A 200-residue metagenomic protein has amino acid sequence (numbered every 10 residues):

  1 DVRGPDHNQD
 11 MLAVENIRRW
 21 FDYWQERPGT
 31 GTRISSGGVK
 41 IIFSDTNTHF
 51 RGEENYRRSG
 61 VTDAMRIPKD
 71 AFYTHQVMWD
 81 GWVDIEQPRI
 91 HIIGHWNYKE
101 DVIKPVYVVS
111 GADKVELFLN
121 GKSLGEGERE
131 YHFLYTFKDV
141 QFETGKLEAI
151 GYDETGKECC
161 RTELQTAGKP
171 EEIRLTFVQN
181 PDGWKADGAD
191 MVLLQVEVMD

Functional and structural regions predicted by a protein language model:
D1-E128, K138-Q141, K146-E158: Extended substrate-binding grooves/exosites of carbohydrate-active enzymes
I92-H95, L175-P181: Surface-exposed, proline-enriched loop/turn segments that connect beta strands in immunoglobulin-like
W96-V102, P181-V192: Short, solvent-exposed loop/linker segments at the N-terminal edge of repeated beta-sheet extracellular domains
I103-P105, L134, K146, E172 (+1 more regions): Intrinsic-disorder/low-complexity, polar/charged segments enriched in Ser/Thr/Lys/Arg/Asp/Glu/Gln
V108-V109, A189-D200: Beta-strand-rich structural segments
S123, Q165-P170, P181-G183: Beta-rich ligand-binding surfaces for carbohydrates and other polyanions
E128-H132, V140-F142, T166-G168, D187-A189: Surface-exposed coil/turn segments at beta-strand junctions on protein surfaces, enriched
G156-G168: Edge beta-strands of extracellular beta-sandwich domains
